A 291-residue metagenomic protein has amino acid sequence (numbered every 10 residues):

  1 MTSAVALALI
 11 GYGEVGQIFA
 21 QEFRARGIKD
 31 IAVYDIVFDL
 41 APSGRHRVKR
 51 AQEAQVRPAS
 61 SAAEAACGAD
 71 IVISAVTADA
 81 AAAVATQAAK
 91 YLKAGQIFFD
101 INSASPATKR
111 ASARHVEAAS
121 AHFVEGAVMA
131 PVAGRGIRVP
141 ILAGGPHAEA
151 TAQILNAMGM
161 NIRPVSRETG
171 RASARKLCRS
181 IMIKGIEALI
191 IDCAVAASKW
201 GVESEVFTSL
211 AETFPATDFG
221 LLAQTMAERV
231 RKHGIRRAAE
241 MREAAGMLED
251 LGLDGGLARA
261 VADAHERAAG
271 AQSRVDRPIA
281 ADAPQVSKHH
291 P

Functional and structural regions predicted by a protein language model:
M1-C67, G95: NAD(P)+-binding Rossmann beta1-loop-alpha1 motif at the extreme N-terminus of oxidoreductases
L7-L9, F98, F123, P140: Short glycine-aspartate micro-motif
F23, A51-Q52, V116, L155 (+2 more regions): A generic structural signal for well-ordered alpha-helical segments
D30, R57, I97, H122 (+1 more regions): Conserved beta-strand segments of alpha/beta enzyme cores
A62-F123: Rossmann-fold NAD(P) dinucleotide-binding segment
A104, K109-K184: Rossmann-fold dinucleotide-binding core
R175-D276: Helical "substrate-binding/catalytic lid" subdomain of Rossmann-like NAD(P)-dependent dehydrogenases/reductases
